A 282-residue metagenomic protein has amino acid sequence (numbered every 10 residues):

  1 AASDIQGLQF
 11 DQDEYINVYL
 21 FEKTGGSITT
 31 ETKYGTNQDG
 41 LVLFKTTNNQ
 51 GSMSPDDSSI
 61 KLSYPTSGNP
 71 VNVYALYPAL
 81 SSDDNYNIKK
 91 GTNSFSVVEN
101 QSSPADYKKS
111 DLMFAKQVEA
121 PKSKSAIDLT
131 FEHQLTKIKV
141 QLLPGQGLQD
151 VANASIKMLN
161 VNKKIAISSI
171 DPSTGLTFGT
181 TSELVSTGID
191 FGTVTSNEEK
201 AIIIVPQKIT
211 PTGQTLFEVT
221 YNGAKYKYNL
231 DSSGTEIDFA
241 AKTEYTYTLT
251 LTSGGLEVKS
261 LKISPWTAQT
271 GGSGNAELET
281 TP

Functional and structural regions predicted by a protein language model:
A1-P282: Sec-type signal peptide cleavage vicinity
